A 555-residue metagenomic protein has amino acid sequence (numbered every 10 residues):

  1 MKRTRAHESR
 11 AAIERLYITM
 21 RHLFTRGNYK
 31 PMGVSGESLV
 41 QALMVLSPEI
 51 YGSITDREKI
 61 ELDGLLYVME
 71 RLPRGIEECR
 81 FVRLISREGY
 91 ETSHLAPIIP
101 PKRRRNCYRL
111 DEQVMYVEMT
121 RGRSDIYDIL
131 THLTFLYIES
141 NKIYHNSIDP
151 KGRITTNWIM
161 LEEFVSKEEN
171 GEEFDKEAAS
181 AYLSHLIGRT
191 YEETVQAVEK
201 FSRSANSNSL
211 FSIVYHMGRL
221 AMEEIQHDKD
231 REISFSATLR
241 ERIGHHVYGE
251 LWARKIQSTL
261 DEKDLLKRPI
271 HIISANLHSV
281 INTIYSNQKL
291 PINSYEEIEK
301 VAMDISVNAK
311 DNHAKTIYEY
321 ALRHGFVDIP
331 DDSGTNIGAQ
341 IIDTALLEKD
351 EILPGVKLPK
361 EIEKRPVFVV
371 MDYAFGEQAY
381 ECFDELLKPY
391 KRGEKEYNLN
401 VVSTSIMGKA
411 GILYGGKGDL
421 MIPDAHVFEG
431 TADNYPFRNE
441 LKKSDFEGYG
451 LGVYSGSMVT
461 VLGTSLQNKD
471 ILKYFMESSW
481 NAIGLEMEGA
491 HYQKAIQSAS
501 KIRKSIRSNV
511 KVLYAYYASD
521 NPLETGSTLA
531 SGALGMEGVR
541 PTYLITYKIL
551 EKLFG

Functional and structural regions predicted by a protein language model:
M1-G555: Accessory terminal and edge-of-domain segments that mediate assembly/interaction and cofactor placement around
